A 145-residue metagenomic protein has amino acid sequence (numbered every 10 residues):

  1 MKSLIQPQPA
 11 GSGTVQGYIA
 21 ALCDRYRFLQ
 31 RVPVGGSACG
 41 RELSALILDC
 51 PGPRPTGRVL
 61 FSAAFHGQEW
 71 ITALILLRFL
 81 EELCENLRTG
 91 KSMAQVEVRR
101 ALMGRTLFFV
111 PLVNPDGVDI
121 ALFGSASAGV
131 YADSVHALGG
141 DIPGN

Functional and structural regions predicted by a protein language model:
M1-L43: Short glycine- and acidic-rich boundary segments immediately preceding or forming the N-terminal edge of structured
P7-G11, G67-I71, I75: Extracytoplasmic/periplasmic, Sec-exported soluble proteins
G35-G36, I47-G52: Short, low-complexity Ser/Thr-rich regulatory SLiMs
G40, A64, F109: Divalent metal-coordination and catalytic microenvironments
R41, C50-R58: Proline/glycine-enriched tight loop/beta-turn segments at coil->beta junctions that connect or precede beta-strands
S44-I47, F61-S62: Active-site-proximal beta-strand elements of phosphoester/diester hydrolases
G57-F65: Short beta-strand element of the alpha/beta-hydrolase
W70-N145: Active-site/substrate-binding loop(s) of hydrolase catalytic cores
